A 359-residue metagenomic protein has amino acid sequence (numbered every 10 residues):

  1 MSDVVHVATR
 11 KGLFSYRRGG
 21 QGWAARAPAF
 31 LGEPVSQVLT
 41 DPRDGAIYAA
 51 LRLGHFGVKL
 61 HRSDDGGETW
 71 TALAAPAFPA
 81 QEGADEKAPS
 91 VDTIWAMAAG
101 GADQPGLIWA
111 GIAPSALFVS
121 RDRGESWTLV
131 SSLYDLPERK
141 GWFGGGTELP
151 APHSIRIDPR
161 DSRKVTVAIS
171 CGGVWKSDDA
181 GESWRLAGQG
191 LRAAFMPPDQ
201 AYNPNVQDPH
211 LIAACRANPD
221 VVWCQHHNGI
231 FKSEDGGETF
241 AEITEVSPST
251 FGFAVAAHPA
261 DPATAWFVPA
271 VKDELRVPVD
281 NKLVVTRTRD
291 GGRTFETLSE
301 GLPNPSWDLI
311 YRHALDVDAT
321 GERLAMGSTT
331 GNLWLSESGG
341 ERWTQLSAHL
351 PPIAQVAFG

Functional and structural regions predicted by a protein language model:
M1-G359: Extracellular glycan-interacting surfaces
